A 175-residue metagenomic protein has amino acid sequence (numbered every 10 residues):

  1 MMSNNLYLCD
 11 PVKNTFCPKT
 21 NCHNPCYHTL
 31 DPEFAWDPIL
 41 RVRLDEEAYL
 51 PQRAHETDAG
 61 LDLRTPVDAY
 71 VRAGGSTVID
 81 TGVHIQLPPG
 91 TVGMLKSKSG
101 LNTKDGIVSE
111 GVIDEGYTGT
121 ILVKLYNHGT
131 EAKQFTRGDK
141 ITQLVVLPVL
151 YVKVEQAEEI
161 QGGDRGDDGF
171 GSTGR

Functional and structural regions predicted by a protein language model:
M2-C9, C22, C26-R175: DUTPase catalytic domain/fold
P11-T20: Short Cys/His-rich zinc-binding micro-motifs
